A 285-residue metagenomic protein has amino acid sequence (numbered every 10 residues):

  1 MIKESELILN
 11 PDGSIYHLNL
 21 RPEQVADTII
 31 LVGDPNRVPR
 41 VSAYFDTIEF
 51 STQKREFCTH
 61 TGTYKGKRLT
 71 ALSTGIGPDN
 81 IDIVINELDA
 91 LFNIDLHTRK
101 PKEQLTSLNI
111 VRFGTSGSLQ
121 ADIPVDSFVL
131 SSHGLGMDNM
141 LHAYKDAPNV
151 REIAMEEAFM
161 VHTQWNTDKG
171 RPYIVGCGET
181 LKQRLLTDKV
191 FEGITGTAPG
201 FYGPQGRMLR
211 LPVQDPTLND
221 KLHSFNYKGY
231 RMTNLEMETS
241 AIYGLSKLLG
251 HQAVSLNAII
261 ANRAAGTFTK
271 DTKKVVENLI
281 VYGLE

Functional and structural regions predicted by a protein language model:
M1-Y173: Metabolite-binding pocket within alpha/beta catalytic cores that recognizes anionic/polar moieties
G117, G134, G196-G203, A241 (+1 more regions): Glycine-rich beta-alpha junction loops
S118-I123, G244-Q252: Alpha-helix C-terminal capping segments
A154-Y227: Active-site rim beta-loop-alpha module in soluble metabolic enzymes
N219-G229, L235, T239-L245: A short, acidic, amphipathic alpha-helical segment used as a generic capping/interface helix at domain edges
L249-A264: Glycine-rich phosphate/pyrophosphate-binding loops and their adjacent beta-strand/loop elements at enzyme active sites
N262-E285: His/Asp/Glu-rich mid-to-C-terminal helical/loop segments that flank catalytic regions of hydrolases
